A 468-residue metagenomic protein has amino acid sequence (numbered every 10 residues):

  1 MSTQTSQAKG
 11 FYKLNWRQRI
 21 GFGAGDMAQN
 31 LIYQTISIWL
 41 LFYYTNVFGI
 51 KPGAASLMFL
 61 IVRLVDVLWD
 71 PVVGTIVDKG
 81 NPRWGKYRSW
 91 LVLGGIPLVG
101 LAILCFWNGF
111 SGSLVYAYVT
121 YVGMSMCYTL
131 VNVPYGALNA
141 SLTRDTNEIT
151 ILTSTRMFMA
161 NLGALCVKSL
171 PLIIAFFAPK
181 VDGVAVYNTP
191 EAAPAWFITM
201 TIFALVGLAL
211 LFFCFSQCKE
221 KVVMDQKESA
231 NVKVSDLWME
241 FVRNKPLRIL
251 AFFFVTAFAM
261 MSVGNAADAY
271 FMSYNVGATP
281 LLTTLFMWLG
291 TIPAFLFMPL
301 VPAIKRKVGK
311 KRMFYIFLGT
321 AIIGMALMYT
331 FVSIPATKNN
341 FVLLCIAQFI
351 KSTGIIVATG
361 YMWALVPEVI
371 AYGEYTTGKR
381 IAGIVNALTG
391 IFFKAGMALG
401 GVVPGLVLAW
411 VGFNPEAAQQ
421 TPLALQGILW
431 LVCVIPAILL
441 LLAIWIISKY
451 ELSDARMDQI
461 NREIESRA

Functional and structural regions predicted by a protein language model:
S2-A468: Membrane-embedded alpha-helical bundles of multi-pass transporters/translocases, especially carrier/permease families
